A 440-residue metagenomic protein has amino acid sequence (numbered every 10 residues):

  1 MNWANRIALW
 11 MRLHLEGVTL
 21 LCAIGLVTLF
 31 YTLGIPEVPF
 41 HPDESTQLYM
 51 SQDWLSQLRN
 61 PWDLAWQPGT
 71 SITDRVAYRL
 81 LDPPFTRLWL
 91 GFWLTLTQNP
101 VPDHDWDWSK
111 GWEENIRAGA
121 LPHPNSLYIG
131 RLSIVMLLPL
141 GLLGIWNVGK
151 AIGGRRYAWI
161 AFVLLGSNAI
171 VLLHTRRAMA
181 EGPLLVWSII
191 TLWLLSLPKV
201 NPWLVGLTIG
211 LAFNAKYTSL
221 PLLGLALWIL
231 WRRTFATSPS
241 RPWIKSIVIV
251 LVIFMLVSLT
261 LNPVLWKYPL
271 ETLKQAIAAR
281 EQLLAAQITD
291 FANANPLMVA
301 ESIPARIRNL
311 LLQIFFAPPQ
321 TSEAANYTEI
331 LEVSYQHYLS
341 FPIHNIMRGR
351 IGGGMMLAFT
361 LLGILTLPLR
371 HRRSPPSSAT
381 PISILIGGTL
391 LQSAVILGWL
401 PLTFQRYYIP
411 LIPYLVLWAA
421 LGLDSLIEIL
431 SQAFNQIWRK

Functional and structural regions predicted by a protein language model:
N2-R6, W193-W203, I209, P221-L256 (+1 more regions): Perimembrane helix-loop-helix junctions
E16-A23, P102-R117, I145-S167, K199-L204: Transmembrane-helix signature of polytopic, membrane-embedded enzymes that assemble or transfer cell-envelope glycans
C22-G25, I160-A161, G352-L397, L415: Transmembrane alpha-helix segments characteristic of polytopic inner-membrane glycan-assembly/cell-envelope
F40-P42, I170-P183, F404: Short acidic/glycine- and proline-prone juxtamembrane loop motifs at membrane-interface regions of multi-pass membrane
Y49-S133, A276, E281-M347: Interfacial juxtamembrane loops and adjacent helix segments that form the catalytic/substrate-binding surfaces
A120, P124, L132-G153, I190 (+1 more regions): Transmembrane-helix motifs of polytopic, lipid-linked glycan transferases
L140-I145, T328-S377, W438: Hydrophobic, aromatic-rich transmembrane alpha-helices and their immediate juxtamembrane boundary segments
G144, V163, P183-V200, T208-I209 (+1 more regions): Specific aromatic-rich, kink-prone transmembrane helix
